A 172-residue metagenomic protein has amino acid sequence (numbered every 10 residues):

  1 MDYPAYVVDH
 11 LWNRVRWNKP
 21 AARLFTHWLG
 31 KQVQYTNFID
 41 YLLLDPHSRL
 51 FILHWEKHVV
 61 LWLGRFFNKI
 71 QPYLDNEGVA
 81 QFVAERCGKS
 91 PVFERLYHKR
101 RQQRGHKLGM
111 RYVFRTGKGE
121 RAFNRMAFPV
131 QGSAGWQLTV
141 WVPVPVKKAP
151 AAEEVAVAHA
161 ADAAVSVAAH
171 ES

Functional and structural regions predicted by a protein language model:
M1-K148, A152-D162: Hydrophobic protein-protein interaction segments
A163-S172: Long, low-complexity, intrinsically disordered segments
